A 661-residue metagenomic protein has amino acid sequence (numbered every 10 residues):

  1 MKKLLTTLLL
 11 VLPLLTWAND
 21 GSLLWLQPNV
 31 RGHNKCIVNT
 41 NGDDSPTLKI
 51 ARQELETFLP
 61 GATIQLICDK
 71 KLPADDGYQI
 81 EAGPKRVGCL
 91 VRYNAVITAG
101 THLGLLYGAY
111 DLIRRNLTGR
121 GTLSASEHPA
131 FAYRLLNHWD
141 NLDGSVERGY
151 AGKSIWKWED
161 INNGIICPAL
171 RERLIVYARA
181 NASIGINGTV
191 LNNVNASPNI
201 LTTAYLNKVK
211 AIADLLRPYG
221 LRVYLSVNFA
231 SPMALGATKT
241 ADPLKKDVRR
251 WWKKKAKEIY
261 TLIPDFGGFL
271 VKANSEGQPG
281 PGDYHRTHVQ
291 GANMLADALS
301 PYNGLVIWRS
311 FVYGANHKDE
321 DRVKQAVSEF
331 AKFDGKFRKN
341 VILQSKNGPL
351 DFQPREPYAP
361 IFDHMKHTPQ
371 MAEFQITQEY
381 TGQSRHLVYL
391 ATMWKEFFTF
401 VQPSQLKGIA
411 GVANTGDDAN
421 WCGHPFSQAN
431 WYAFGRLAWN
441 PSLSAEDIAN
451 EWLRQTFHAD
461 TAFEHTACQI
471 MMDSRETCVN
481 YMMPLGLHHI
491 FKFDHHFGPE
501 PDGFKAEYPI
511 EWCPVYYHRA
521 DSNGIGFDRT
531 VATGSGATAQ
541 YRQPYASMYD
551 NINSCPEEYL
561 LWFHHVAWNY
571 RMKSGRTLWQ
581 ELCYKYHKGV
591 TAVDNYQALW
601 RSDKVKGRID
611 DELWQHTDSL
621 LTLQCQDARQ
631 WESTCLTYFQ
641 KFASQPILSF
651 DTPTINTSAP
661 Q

Functional and structural regions predicted by a protein language model:
L4-L15: Sec-dependent N-terminal signal peptides
V11, A18-N94, T122: Acidic, contiguous N-terminal accessory segments
L23-W25, E54, G83-K253, K257-L270 (+1 more regions): Feature activates predominantly on carbohydrate-active enzymes
V38-T47, V96-A99, N163-C167, P281-Y284 (+1 more regions): Second-shell loop/turn segments in exported
N39-S45, L66-K70, T98-G100, D140 (+3 more regions): Structural motif
P46-T47, L106, D143-E147, F352-Q353 (+1 more regions): Short, solvent-exposed loop/turn elements at domain surfaces
G164, A237-N450, T456, D460: Catalytic-core regions of glycoside hydrolase
Q405-Q661: Catalytic domains of carbohydrate-active enzymes that cleave complex glycans
